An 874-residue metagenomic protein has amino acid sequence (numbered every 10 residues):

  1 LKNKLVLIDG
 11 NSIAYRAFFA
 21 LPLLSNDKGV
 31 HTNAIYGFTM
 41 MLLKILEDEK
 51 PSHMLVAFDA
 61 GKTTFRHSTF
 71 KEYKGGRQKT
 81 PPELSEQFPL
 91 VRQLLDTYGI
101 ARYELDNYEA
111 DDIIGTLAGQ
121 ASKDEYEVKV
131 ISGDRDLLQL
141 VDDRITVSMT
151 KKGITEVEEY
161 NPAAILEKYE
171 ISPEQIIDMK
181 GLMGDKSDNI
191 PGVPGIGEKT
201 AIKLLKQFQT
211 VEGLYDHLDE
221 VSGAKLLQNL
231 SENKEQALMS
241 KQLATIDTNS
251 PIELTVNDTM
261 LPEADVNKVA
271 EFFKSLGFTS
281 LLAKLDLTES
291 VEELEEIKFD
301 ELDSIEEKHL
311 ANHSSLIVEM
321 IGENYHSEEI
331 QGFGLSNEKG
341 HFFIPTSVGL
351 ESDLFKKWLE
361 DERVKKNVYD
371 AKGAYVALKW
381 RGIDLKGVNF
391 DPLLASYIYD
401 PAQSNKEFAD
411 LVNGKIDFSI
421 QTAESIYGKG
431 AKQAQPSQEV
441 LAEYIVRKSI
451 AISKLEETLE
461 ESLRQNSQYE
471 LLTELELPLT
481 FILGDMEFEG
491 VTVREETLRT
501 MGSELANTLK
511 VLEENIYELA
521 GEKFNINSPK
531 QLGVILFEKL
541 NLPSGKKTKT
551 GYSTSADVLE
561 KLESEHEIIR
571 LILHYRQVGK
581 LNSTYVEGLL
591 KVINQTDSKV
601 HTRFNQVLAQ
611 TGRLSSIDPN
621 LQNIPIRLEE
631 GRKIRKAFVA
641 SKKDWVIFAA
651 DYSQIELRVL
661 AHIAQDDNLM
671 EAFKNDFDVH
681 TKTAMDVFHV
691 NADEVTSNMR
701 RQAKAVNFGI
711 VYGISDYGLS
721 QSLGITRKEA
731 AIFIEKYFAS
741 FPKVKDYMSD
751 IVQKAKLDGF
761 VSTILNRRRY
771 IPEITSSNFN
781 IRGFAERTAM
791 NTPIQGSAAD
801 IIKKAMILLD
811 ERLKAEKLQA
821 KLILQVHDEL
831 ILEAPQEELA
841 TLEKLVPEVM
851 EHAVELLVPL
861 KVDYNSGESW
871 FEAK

Functional and structural regions predicted by a protein language model:
L1-A57, K62-K74, E86-P89, K234 (+3 more regions): Extended, highly charged clamp/arch subdomains and adjacent linkers that form or line substrate-binding channels
K2-N3, L24-N26, G75-N249: Extended two-metal-dependent nuclease catalytic cores across DNA- and RNA-processing enzymes
L5-V6, G10, R16-L55, K71-E72 (+5 more regions): Conserved RNase H-like, two-metal-ion catalytic cores of nucleic-acid enzymes
K129-I131, L137-E174, E329, G334-E338 (+1 more regions): Charged catalytic and DNA/RNA-contacting regions of genome-maintenance and nucleic-acid-processing enzymes
N229, N233-G349, A431-E629, D644-V646 (+6 more regions): Conserved "right-hand" nucleotidyltransferase catalytic core of DNA-directed polymerases
G334-K339, Y399-K429, Y444-V446, A451 (+1 more regions): Function-dense linear segments that define catalytic or interfacial modules in macromolecule-processing proteins
A434, F488, N594, H601-T602 (+5 more regions): Conserved catalytic core of nucleic-acid polymerases
N507-E514, E518-I568, A739-R787, N791 (+2 more regions): C-terminal polymerase-core module
